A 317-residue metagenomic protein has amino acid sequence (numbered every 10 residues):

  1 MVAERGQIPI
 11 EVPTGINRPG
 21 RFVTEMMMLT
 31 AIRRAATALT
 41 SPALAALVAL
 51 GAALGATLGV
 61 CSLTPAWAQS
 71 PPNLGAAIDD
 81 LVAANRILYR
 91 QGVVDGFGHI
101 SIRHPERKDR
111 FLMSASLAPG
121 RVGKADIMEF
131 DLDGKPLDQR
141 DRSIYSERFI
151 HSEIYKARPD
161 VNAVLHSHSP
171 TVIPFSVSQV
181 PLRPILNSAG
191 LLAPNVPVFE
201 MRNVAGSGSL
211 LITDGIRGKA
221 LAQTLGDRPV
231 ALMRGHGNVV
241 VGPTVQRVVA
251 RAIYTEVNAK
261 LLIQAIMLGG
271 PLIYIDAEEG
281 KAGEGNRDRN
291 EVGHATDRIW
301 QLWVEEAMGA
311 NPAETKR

Functional and structural regions predicted by a protein language model:
M1-T40: N-terminal secretory signal peptides that target proteins for export/translocation
M1-V2, E11, I16-N17, L47 (+5 more regions): Compositionally biased, low-complexity repeat tracts
P9-I10, P19-T24, G55, G59-L63 (+2 more regions): Intrinsically disordered, low-complexity, compositionally biased regions/tails
I10, A52, A56-V60, Q91 (+2 more regions): Hydrophobic alpha-helical elements and their junctions with loops/disorder across both membrane and soluble proteins
T14, V23, G59, L63 (+3 more regions): Ubiquitous "structural anchor" signal
P19, T37-A38, G59, W67 (+1 more regions): Intrinsic disorder/low-complexity segments
T40-P65: Bacterial N-terminal signal peptides
W67-R317: Glycine-rich flexible loops
